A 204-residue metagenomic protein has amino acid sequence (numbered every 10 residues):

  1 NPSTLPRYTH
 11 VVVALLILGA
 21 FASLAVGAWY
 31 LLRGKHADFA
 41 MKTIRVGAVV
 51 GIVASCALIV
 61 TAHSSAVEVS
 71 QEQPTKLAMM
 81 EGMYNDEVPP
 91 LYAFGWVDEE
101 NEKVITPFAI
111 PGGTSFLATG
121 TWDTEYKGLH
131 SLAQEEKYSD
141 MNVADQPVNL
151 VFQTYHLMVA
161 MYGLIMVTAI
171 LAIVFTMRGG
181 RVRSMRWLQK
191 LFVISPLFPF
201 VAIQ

Functional and structural regions predicted by a protein language model:
P2-L15, N101-G163: Individual transmembrane alpha-helix segments
L5-Q71: Internal alpha-helical transmembrane segments
L18, A22, F39-V50, T106 (+3 more regions): Active-site-proximal structural scaffolding
L18-F21, A62, A66, W122-D123 (+3 more regions): Intrinsically disordered or highly flexible coil/loop and linker segments, enriched in small and charged/polar residues
A37-I44, S65-V69, K76-L77, S131-D140 (+1 more regions): Charged, low-complexity, helix-prone segments enriched in Lys/Glu/Asp/Gln
V50-W122: Aromatic-rich transmembrane-lumenal/periplasmic boundary elements in polytopic membrane proteins
P147-Q204: C-terminal substrate/ligand-recognition segments
